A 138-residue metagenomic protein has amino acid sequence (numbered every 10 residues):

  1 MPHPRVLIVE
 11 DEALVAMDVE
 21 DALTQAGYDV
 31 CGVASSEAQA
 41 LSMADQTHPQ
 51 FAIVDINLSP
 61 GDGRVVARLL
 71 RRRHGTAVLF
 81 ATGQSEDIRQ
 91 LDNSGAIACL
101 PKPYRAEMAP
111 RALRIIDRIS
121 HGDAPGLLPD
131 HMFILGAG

Functional and structural regions predicted by a protein language model:
E10: Conserved acidic carboxylate
E20, V33-F51: Acidic, metal-coordinating helix/loop segments flanking the phosphotransfer/catalytic sites of two-component signaling
S36, D62-V65: Acidic catalytic/metal-coordinating carboxylates
D55: Active-site residues of response regulator receiver
S59: The feature encodes the CheY-like receiver
R64-T76: Short amphipathic alpha-helix used as the core "switch/output" element in two-component signaling
L79-T82: Hydrophobic/aromatic residues positioned on beta-strands within the core alpha/beta folds
R111, I119-G138: CheY-like receiver
